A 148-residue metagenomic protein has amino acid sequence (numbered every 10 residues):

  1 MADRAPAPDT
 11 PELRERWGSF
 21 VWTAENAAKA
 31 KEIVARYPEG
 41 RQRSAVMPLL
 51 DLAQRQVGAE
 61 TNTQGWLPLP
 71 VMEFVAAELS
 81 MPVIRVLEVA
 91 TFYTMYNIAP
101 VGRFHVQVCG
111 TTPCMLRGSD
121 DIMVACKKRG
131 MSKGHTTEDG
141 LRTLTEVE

Functional and structural regions predicted by a protein language model:
M1-E148: Signature of N-terminal electron-transfer/Fe-S-associated modules in redox systems
